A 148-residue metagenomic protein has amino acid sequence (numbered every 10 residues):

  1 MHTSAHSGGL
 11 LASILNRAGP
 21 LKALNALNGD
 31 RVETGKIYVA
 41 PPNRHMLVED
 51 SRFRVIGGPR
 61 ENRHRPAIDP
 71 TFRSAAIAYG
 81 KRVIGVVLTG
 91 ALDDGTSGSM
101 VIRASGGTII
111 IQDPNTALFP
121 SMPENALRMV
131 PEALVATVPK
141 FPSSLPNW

Functional and structural regions predicted by a protein language model:
M1-W148: Conserved acid/base catalytic micro-environments in cytosolic active-site loops
